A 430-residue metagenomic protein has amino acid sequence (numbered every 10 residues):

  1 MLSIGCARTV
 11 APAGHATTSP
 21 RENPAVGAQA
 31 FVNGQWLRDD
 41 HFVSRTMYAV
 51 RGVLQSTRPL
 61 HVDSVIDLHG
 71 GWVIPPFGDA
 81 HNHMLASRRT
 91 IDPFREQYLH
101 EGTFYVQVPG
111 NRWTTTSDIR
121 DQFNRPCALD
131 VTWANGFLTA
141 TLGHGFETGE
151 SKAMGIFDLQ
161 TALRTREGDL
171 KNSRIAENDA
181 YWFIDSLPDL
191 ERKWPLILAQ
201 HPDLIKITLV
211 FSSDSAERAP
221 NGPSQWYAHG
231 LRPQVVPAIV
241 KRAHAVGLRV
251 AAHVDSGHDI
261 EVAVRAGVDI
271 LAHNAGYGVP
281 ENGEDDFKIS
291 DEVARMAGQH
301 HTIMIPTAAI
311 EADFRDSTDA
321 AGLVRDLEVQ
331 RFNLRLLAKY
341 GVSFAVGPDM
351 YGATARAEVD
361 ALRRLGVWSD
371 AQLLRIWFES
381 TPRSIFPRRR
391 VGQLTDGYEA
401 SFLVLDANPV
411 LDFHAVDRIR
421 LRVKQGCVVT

Functional and structural regions predicted by a protein language model:
L2, C6-L60, A407-D412, C427-V428: N-terminal metal-binding scaffold of metallo-dependent hydrolase/deaminase domains
V26-F31, L60-T90, F104: Replace "His-x-His-based motif
F77, T90-P223, A228-L248, V293-D313 (+1 more regions): Divalent-metal coordination cores built from histidine and acidic residues
M84-S87, R112-S117, V210-A216, D255-E261 (+3 more regions): Active-site environment of divalent metal-dependent phosphoester hydrolases
C127-A134, V268-V279, G322, S369 (+1 more regions): Short hydrophobic/aromatic-enriched beta-strand-loop microsegments
A219-P233, N274-F287, T318-E328, R364-V367: Glycine-rich tight-turn/loop motif centered on a GG-T
R265-L271, Q299-I303, G341-S343, G366-S369: Glycine-enriched alpha-helix->loop->beta-strand junction motifs that scaffold or abut catalytic
D326-N408: His/Asp/Glu-enriched, well-ordered alpha-helical/loop segment that forms or immediately abuts the divalent-metal
